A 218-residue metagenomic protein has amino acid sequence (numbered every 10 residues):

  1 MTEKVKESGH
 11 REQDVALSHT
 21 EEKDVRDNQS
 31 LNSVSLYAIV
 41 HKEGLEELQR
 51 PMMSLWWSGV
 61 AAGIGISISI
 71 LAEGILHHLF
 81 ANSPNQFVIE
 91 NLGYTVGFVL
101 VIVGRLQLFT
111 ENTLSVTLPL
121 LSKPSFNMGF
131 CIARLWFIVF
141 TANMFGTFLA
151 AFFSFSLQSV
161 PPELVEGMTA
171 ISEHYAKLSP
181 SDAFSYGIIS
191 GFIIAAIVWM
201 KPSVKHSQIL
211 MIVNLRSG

Functional and structural regions predicted by a protein language model:
T2-G218: Alpha-helical transmembrane segments and their helix-helix packing motifs
